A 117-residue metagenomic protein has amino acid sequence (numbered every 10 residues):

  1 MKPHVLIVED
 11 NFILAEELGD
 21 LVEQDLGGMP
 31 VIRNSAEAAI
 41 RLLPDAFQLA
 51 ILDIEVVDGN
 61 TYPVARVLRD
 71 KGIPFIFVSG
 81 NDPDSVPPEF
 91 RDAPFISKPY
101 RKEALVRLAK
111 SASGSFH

Functional and structural regions predicted by a protein language model:
E9: Conserved acidic carboxylate
F12-V31: Two-component/phosphorelay signaling modules centered on CheY-like receiver
N34-L49: Acidic, metal-coordinating helix/loop segments flanking the phosphotransfer/catalytic sites of two-component signaling
D53: Active-site residues of response regulator receiver
D58-P63: Acidic catalytic/metal-coordinating carboxylates
I76-V78: Hydrophobic/aromatic residues positioned on beta-strands within the core alpha/beta folds
S85, Y100-A112, H117: C-terminal output helix
